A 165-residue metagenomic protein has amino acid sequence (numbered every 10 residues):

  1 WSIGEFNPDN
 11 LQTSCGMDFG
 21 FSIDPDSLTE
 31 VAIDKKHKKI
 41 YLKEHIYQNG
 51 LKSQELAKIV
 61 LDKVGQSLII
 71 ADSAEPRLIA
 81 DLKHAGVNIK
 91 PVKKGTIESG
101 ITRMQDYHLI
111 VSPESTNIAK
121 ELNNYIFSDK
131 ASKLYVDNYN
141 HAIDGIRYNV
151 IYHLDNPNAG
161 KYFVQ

Functional and structural regions predicted by a protein language model:
W1-M17: ATPase catalytic-site recognition across NTP-hydrolyzing enzymes
D9-L11, S22-P25, K63-G65, Q105: Short, well-ordered loop/turn elements at secondary-structure boundaries
C15-E30, L42: Oxyanion-binding "anion nests"
T29-Y135, Y162-Q165: Mg2+-dependent endonuclease catalytic cores in nucleic-acid-processing enzymes, primarily RNase H-like
Y135-H141: Structural motif
H141-H153: Stable alpha-helical structural segments in soluble proteins, enriched in small hydrophobic residues
H153-Q165: Acidic two-metal-ion nuclease catalytic site recognized across multiple nuclease folds, prominently DnaQ/RNase D-T
